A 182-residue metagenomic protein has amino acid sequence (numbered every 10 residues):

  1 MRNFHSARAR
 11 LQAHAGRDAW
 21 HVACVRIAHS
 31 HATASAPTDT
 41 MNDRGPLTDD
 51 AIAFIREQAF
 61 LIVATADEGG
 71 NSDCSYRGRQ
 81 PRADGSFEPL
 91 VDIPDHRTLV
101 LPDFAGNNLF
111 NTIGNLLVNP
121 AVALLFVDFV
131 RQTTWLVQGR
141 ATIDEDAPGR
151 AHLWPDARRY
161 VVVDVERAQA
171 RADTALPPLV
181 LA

Functional and structural regions predicted by a protein language model:
M1-A182: Binding-site signature for planar aromatic cofactors or substrates
